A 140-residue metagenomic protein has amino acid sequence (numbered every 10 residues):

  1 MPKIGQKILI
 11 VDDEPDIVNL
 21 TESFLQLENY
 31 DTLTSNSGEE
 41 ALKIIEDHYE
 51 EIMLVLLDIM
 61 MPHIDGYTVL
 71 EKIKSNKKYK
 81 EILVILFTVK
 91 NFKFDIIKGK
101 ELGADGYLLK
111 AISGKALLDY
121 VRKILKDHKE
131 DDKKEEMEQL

Functional and structural regions predicted by a protein language model:
N19-L27: Charged docking surfaces used in two-component/phosphorelay signaling
T34-L54: Acidic, metal-coordinating helix/loop segments flanking the phosphotransfer/catalytic sites of two-component signaling
M61: Receiver (REC) domain active-site loop signature in two-component systems and cognate sites in sensor histidine kinases
D105: Short, glycine/charged-rich "phosphate-handling" switch motifs in NTP-dependent and phosphotransfer domains
I112-V121: C-terminal output helix
K129-L140: CheY-like receiver
